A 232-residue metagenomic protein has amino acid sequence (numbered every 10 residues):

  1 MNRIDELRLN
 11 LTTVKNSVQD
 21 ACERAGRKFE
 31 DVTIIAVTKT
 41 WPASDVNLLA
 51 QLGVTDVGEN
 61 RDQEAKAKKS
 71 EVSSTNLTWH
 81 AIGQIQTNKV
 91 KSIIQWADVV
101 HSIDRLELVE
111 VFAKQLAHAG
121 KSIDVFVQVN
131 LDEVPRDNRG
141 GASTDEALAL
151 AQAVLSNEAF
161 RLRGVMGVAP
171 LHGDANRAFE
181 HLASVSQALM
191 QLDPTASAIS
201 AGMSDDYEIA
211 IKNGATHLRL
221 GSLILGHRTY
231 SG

Functional and structural regions predicted by a protein language model:
M1-D205, I211-N213, L225-H227: Conserved alpha/beta-domain cores
A215-G232: Gly/Pro- and small hydrophobic-enriched strand-loop and loop-to-helix capping segments that sit at the rims
